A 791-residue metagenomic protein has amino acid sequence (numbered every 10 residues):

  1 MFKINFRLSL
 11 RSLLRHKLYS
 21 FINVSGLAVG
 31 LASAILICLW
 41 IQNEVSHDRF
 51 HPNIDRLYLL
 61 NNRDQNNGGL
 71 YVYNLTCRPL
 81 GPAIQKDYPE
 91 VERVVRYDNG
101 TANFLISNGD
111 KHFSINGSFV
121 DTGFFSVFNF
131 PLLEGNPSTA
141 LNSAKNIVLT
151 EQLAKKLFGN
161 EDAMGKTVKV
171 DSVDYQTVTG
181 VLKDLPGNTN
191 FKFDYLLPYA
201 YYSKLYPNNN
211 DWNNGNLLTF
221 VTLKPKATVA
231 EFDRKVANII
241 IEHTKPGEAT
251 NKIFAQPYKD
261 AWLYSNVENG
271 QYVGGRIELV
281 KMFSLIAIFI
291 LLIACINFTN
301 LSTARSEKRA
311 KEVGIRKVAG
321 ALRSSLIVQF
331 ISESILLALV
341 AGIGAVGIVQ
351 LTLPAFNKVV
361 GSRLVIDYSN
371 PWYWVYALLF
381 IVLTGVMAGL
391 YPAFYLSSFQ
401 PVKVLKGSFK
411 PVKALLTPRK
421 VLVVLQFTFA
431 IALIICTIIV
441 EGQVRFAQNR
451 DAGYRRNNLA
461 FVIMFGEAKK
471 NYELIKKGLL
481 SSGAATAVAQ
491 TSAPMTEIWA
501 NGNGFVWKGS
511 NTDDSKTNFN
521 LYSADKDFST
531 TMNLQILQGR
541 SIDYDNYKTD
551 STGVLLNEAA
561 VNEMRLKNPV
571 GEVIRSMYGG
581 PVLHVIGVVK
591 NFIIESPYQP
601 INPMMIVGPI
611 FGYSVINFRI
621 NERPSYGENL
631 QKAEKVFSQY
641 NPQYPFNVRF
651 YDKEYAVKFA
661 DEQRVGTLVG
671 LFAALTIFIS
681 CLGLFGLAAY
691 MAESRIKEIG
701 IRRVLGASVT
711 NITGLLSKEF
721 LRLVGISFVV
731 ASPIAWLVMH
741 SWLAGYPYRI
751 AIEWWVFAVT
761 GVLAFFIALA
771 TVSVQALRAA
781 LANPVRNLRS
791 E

Functional and structural regions predicted by a protein language model:
M1-F6, L10-R11, R15, Y19 (+14 more regions): Membrane-helix entry/capping segments
M1-V24, G270-Y272, S302-L339, G347-K469 (+2 more regions): Alpha-helical transmembrane segments of integral membrane proteins
R15-I41, G275-K311, L339, P418-E441 (+3 more regions): Hydrophobic alpha-helical transmembrane segments of multi-pass inner-membrane transport and secretion
H16, A294-L336, G683-L721, Q775 (+1 more regions): Interfacial "coupling" helices/loops that link adjacent transmembrane helices in transporter permeases
A32, L36-L39, F254, I335-P401 (+2 more regions): Small-residue-rich transmembrane alpha-helices
Q42-R63, P89, P131, T189-F191 (+7 more regions): Membrane-proximal juxtamembrane linkers immediately C-terminal to transmembrane helices
E44, Y58-N116, G123, K155-N160 (+3 more regions): Hydrophobic, regular-secondary-structure patches
S118-E134, I147-G275, L474-D661: Mid-to-C-terminal secondary-structure elements that act as membrane-proximal/extracytoplasmic interface segments
